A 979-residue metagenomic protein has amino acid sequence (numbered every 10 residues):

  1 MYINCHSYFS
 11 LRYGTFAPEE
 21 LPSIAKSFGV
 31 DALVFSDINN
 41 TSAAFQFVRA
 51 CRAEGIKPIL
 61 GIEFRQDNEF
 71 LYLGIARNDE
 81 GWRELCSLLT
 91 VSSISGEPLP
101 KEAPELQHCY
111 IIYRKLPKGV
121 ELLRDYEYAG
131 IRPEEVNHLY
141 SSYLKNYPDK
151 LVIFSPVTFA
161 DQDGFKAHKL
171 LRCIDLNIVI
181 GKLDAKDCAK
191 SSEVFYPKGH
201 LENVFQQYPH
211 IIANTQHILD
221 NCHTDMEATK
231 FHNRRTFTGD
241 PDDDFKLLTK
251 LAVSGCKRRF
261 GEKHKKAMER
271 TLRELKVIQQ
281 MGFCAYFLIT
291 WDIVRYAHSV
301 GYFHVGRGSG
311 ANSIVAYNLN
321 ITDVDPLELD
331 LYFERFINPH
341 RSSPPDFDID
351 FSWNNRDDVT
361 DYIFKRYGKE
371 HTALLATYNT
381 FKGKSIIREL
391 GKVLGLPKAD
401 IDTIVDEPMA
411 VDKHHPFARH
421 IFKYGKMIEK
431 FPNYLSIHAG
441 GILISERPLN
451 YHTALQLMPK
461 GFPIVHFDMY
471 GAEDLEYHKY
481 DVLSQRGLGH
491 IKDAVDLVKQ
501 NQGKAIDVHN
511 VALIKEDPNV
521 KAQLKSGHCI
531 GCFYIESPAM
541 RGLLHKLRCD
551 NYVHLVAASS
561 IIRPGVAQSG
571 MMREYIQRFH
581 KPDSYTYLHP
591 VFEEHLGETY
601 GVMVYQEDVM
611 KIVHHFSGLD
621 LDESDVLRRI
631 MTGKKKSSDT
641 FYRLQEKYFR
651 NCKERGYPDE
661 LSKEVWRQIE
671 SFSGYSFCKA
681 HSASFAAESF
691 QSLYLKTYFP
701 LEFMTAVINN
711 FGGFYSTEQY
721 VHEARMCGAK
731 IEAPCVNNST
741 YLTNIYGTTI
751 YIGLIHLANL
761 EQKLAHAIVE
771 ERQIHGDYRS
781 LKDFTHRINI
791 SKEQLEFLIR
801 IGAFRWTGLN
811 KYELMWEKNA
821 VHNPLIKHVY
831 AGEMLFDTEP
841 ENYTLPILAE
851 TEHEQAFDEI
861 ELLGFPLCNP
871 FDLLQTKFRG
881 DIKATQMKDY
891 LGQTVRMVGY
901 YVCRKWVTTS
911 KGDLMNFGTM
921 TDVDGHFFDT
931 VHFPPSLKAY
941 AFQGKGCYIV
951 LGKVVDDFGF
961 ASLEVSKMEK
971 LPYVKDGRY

Functional and structural regions predicted by a protein language model:
M1-F35, N39-E54, S87-K169, N203-H210 (+3 more regions): Domain-core and long-helix interface of multi-subunit machines
N4, D37, P58, N78 (+1 more regions): Divalent metal-coordination and catalytic microenvironments
L11, F64-R77, V157-I178, S343 (+3 more regions): Short alpha-helix plus adjacent loop in nuclease-associated cores
A32-F35, C51, S191-S192, D242-Y979: Noncatalytic, beta-rich nucleic-acid-contacting surfaces in large DNA/RNA-processing enzymes
S36-I38, L60-F64, A76, I153-V157 (+5 more regions): Glycine-rich, histidine-containing beta strand-loop boundary motifs that form or position
T41-S42, R65-N68, T158-D161, A311-S313 (+2 more regions): Short gly/pro/ser/thr-enriched loop/turn and capping motifs at secondary-structure boundaries
K57-I62, F159-G164, R172-I218, R335-A376 (+2 more regions): Phosphate/diphosphate-binding loops
N203-K246, V511-L513: A short helix-loop
